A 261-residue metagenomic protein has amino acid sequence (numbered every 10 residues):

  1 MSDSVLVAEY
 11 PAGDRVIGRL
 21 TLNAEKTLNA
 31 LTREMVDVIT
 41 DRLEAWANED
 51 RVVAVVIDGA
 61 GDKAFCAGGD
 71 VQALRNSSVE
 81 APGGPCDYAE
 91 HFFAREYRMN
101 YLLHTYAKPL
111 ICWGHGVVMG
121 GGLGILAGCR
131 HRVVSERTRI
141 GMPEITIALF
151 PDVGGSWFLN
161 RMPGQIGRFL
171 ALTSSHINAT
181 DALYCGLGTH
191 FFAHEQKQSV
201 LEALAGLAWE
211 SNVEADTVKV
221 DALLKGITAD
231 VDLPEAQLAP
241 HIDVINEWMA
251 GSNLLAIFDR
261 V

Functional and structural regions predicted by a protein language model:
M1-D58, Y101: Conserved CoA-thioester-binding segment of acyl-CoA-metabolizing enzymes
R42, R95-Y106: Catalytic-core regions built around general acid/base machinery
I57, D70, I125-L126, D181-A182: Hydrophobic/aromatic residues within transmembrane alpha-helices of multi-pass small-molecule transporters
G59-R98, A148: Glycine- (often His-adjacent) and acidic-residue-rich active-site loop that binds/positions the CoA thioester
L103-I147, F169-L170, S174-S175, A179: Glycine-rich beta-to-alpha active-site loop
C129-P151, G186-L201: Gly/Pro- and small hydrophobic-enriched strand-loop and loop-to-helix capping segments that sit at the rims
G154-E214: Contiguous mid-protein beta-loop-alpha structural module that forms a pocket-lining wall or clamp of enzyme active
A193-V261: Amphipathic alpha-helical blocks and their helix-capping loop/short-beta junctions
